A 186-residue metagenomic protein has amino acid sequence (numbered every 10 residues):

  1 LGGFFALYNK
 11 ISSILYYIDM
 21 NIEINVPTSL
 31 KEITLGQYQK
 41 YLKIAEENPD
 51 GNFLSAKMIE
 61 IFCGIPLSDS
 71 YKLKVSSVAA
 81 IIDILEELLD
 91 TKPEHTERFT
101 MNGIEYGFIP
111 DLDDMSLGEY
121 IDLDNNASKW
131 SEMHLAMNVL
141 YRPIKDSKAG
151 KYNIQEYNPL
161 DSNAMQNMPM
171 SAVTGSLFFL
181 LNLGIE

Functional and structural regions predicted by a protein language model:
G3-F4, N9-E186: Charged interaction scaffolds used for protein-protein
